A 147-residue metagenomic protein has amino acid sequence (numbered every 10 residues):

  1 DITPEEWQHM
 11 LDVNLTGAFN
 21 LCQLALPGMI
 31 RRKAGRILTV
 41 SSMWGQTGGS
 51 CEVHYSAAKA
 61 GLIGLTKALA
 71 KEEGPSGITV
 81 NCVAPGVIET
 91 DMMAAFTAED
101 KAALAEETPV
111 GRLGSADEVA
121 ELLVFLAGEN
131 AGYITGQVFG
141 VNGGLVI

Functional and structural regions predicted by a protein language model:
D1-F19, A34, L38, Y55 (+1 more regions): Catalytic Tyr-X3-Lys loop
I2, G48-S56, A68, F96: Active-site loop-to-helix junction immediately N-terminal to the catalytic Tyr of the SDR YXXXK motif in Rossmann-fold
T3-Q8, M93, D100, L104: Substrate-binding pocket helix/loop in short-chain dehydrogenase/reductase
F19, I30, A34, R112-V141 (+1 more regions): C-terminal substrate-recognition "lid" of short-chain dehydrogenase/reductases
C22, A58, T66: Active-site helix of classical SDR
P27, K71-P75, G132: Alpha-helical segment proximal to the catalytic Tyr-Lys
S42: Residue(s) in the substrate-gating loop at a strand-loop-helix junction that position the organic substrate next
T47-V53, P75-S76, G111, E129: Active-site loop immediately N-terminal to the catalytic Tyr-X3-Lys motif of short-chain dehydrogenase/reductase
